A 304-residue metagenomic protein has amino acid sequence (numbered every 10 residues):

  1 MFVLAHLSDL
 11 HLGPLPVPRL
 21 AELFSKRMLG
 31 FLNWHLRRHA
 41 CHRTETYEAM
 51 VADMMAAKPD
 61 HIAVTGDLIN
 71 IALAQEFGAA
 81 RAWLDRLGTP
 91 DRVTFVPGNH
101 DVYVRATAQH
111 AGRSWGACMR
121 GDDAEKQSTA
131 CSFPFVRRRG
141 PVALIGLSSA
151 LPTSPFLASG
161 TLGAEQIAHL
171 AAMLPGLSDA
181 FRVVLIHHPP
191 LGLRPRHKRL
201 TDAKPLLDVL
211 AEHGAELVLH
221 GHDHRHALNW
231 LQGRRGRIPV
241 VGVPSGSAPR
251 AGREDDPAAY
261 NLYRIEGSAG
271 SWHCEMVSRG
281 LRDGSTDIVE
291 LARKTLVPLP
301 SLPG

Functional and structural regions predicted by a protein language model:
M1-A5, F135-G146, P175-F181, G233-P239 (+1 more regions): Beta-strand-turn-beta hairpins that frame and shape the catalytic cleft of phosphate-ester-processing enzymes
M1-G78, D85: N-terminal active-site segment of His-dependent metallophosphoesterases
H6-S8, H61-G66, V93-N99, S148 (+3 more regions): Active-site neighborhood of phospho(di)ester-bond hydrolases with catalytic His/Asp-centered motifs
H11-P14, N70-L73, N99-T107, P152-F156 (+3 more regions): Active-site environment of divalent metal-dependent phosphoester hydrolases
G78-H169, D208-A211, R234, L262: Extended active-site neighborhood of metal-dependent phosphoesterases/phosphodiesterases
D85, R196-A269: Conserved beta-sheet core of the metallophosphoesterase superfamily
L177-P195: Short acidic, glycine-rich surface-loop motifs adjacent to enzyme active sites
I265-G304: A short C-terminal boundary segment appended to hydrolase-like catalytic domains
